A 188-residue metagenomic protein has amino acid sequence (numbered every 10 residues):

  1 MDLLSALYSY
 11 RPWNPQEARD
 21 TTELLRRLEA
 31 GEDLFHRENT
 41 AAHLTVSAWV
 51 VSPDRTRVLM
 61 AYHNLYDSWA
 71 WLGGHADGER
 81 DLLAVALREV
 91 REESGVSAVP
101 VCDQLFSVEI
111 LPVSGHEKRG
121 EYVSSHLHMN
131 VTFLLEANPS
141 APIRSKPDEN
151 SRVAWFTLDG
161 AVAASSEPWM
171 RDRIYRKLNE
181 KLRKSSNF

Functional and structural regions predicted by a protein language model:
M1, D33-H43, L83-A84, Y122-V131 (+1 more regions): Short charge-dense sequence patches
M1-R11: Generic N-terminal amphipathic, Lys/Arg-enriched alpha-helix
S9-S47: Acidic, metal-coordinating catalytic segment for phosphate/diphosphate chemistry, firing primarily on the Nudix
E32, A41, Y66, S140-P142 (+1 more regions): Generic secondary-structure boundary/loop-capping signal
H36-W71: N-terminal strand-loop-strand
D77-W169: Unchanged
S166-F188: Charged phosphate-binding loop/patch that engages nucleotide di/tri-phosphates or the phosphate backbone of nucleic
